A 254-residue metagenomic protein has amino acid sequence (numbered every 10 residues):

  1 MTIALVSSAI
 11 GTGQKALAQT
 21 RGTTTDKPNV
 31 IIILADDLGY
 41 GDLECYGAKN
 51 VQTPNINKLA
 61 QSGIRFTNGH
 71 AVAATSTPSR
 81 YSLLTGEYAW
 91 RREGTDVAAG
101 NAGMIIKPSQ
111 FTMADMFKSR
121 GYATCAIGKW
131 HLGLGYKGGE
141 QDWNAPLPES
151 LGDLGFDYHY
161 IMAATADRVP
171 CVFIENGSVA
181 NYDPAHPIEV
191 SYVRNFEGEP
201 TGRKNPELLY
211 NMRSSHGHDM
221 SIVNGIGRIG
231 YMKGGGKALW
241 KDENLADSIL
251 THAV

Functional and structural regions predicted by a protein language model:
M1-V254: Formylglycine-dependent sulfatase
